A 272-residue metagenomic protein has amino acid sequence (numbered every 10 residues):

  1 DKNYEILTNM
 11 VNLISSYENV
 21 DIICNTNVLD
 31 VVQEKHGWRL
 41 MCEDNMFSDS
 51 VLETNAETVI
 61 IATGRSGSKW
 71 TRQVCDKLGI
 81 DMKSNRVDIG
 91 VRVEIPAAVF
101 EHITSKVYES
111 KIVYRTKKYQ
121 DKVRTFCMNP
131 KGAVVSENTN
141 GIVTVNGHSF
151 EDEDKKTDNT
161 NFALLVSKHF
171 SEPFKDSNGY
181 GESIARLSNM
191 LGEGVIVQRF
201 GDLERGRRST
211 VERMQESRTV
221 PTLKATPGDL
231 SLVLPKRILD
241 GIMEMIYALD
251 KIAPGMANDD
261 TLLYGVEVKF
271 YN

Functional and structural regions predicted by a protein language model:
D1-N272: Residues forming the flavin
